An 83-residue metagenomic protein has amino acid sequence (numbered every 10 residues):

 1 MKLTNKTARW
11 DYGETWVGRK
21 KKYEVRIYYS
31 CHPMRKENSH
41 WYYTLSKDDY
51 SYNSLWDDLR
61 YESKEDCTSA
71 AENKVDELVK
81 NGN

Functional and structural regions predicted by a protein language model:
M1-L45: Short N-terminal "domain-start" leader segments that mark the transition from disordered tails or signal peptides into
M34-K36, E62-K64, L78: A short local loop/turn or secondary-structure capping micro-motif enriched for an aromatic residue
E37, N53-L55, N83: Short acidic, gly/pro-rich beta-turn/loop elements at beta-sheet edges and active-site/ligand-binding grooves
K47-A70: A short, exposed loop/beta-hairpin motif centered on an aromatic-Gly-Thr core
E72-N83: Short arginine-rich
